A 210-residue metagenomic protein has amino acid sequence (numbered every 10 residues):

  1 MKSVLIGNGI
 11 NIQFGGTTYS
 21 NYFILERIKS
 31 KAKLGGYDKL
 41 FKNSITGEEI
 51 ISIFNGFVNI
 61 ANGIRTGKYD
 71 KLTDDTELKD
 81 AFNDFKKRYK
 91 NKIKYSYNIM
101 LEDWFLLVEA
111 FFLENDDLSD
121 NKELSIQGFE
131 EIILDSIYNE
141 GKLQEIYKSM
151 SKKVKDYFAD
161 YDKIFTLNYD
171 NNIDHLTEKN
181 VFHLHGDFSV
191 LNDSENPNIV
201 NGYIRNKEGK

Functional and structural regions predicted by a protein language model:
M1-K210: SIR2/sirtuin NAD+-dependent deacylase catalytic core
